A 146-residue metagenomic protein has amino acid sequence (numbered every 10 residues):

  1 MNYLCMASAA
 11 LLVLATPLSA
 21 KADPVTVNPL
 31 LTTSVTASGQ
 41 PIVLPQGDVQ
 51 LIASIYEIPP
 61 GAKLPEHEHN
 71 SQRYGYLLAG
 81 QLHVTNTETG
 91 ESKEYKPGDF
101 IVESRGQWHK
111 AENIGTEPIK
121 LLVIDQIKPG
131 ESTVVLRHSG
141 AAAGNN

Functional and structural regions predicted by a protein language model:
M1-L11: Sec-dependent N-terminal signal peptides
L4-C5, T16-I52, T85, E94 (+2 more regions): A short, N-terminal "cap"/entry segment at the start of jelly-roll beta-barrel domains of the cupin/DSBH fold
P45-V49, K63-Y74: A short beta-loop-beta micro-motif enriched in histidine and acidic residues
I58, T89-G106: Short acidic-glycine-tyrosine-enriched beta hairpin
K63-P65, H83, I101-E112: Histidine-centered metal-chelating micro-motifs
N70-T89, D99: Glycine- and acidic-residue-biased ligand/ion/polar-headgroup-sensing regions
Q107-E131: Ligand-binding loop in jelly-roll beta-barrel domains
